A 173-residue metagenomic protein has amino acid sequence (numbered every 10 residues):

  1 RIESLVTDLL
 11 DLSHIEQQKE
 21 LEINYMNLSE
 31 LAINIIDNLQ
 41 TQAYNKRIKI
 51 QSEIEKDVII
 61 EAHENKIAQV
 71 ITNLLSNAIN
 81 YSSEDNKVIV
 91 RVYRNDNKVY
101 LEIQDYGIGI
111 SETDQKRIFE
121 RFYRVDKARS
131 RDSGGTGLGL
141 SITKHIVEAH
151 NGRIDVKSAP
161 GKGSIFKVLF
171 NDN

Functional and structural regions predicted by a protein language model:
Q17-I23, I59-A62: Conserved micro-motifs of the catalytic ATP-binding
N24-Q40, Q51: A conserved beta-strand-to-alpha-helix junction within the catalytic ATP-binding
N24-Y25, Y44, K49-I59: Conserved catalytic submotifs in the C-terminal HATPase_c
A78-I79: Short helix-loop "hinge" at the ATP-lid/N-box region of the Bergerat-fold HATPase_c
D85-N97: Short beta-strand/loop element within the Bergerat-fold HATPase_c
I110-R124: Short conserved segment of the HATPase_c
N151-G152: Conserved glycine-rich
